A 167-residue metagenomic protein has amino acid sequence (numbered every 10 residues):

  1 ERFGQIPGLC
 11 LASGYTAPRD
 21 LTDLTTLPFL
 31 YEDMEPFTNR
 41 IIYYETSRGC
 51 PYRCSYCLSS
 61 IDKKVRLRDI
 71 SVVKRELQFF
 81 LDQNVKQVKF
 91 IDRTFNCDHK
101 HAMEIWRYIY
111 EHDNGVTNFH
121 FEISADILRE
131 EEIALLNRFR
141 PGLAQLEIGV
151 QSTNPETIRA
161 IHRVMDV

Functional and structural regions predicted by a protein language model:
E1-P18: Glycine-rich beta-alpha loop elements in corrinoid/cobalamin-binding modules across cobalamin-dependent enzymes
Q5, D23, T38-R40: A generic structural signal for well-ordered coil/turn residues at beta-strand boundaries that shape enzyme active-site
Y15, T26, A160: Conserved beta-strand positions that form and line the central face of beta-propeller blades
R19-F29: Conserved ATP/PPi-binding loop(s) of AMP-dependent carboxylate-activating enzymes
F29-V167: Radical SAM [4Fe-4S] cluster-binding motif and immediate context
